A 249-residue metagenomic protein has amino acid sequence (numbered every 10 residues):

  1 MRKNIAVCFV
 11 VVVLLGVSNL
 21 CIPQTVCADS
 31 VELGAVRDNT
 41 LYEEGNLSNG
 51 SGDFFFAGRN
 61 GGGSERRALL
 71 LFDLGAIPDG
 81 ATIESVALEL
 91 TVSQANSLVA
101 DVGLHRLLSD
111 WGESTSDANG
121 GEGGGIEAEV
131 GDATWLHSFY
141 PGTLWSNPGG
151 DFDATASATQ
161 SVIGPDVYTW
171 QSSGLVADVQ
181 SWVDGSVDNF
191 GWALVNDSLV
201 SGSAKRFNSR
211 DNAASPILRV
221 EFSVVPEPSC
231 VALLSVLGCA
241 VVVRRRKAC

Functional and structural regions predicted by a protein language model:
M1-V13, P228-S229: Bacterial N-terminal signal peptides that target proteins for export
L15-T25: C-terminal segment of classical bacterial N-terminal signal peptides
Q24-A76, S198, R210-S215: Flexible, small-residue-rich N-terminal segments that precede or flank a structured functional core
F72, T82-Q94, L218: A short beta-strand element within beta-rich, extracytoplasmic domains of secreted/secretory-pathway proteins
A95-S181: Beta-strand-rich interaction/scaffold domains
Q171-S172, V176-V224: Proprotein-processing/basic-patch segments
P226-R244: A short, hydrophobic C-terminal helix/tail in secreted or cell-surface proteins
R246-C249: Short, charged juxtamembrane terminal tails flanking transmembrane helices
